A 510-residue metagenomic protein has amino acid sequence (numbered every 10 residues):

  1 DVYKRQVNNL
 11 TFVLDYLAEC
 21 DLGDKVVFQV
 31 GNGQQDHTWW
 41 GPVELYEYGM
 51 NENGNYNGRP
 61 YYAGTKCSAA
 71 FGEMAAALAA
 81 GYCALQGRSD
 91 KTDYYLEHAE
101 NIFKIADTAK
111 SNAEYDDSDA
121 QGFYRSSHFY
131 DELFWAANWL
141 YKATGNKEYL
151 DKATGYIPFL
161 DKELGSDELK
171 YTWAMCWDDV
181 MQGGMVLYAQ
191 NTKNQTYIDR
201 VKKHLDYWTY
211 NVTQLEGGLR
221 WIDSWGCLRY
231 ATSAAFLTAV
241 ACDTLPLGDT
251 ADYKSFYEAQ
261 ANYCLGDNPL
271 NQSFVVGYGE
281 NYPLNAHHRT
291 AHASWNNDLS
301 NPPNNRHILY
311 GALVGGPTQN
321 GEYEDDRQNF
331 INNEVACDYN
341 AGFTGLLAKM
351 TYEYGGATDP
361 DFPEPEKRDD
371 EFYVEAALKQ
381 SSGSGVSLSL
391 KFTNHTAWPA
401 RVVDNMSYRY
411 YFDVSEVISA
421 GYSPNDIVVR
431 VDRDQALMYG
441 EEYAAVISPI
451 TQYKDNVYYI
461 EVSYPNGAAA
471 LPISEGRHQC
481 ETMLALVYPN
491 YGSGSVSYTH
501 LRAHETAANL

Functional and structural regions predicted by a protein language model:
V2-Q6, T499-T506: Conserved small/polar residues in nucleotide/adenosyl-binding loops
Q6-D24, L96-E114, E148-Y171, R200-G217 (+2 more regions): Long, well-ordered core segments of solenoidal/helical folds
Q29-E73, A77, G81, A120 (+3 more regions): Aromatic (Trp/Tyr) and acidic
P360-G383: Low-complexity, acidic Ser/Thr/Pro/Gly-rich terminal tails and inter-domain linkers that flank the onset of structured
G383-P399: Short beta-strand elements of extracellular/lumenal beta-sandwich folds
T396-V403, I418: A short beta-turn/strand-edge loop motif at beta-sheet boundaries
E416-Y464: A surface/secretory-pathway sequence property marking extracellular, secreted, or lumenal proteins enriched
E461-S493: Low-complexity, intrinsically disordered segments enriched in Ser/Thr together with acidic residues
